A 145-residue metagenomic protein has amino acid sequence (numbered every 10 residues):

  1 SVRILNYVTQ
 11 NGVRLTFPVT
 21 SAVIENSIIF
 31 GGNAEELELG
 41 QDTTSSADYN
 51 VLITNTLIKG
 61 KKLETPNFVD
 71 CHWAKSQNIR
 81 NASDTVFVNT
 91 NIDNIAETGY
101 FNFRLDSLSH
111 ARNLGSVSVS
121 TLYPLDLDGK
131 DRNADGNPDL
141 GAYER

Functional and structural regions predicted by a protein language model:
S1-F103: Predominantly extracellular beta-rich ligand-binding scaffolds that present long acidic/polar faces for carbohydrate
Q77-R145: C-terminal accessory segments
